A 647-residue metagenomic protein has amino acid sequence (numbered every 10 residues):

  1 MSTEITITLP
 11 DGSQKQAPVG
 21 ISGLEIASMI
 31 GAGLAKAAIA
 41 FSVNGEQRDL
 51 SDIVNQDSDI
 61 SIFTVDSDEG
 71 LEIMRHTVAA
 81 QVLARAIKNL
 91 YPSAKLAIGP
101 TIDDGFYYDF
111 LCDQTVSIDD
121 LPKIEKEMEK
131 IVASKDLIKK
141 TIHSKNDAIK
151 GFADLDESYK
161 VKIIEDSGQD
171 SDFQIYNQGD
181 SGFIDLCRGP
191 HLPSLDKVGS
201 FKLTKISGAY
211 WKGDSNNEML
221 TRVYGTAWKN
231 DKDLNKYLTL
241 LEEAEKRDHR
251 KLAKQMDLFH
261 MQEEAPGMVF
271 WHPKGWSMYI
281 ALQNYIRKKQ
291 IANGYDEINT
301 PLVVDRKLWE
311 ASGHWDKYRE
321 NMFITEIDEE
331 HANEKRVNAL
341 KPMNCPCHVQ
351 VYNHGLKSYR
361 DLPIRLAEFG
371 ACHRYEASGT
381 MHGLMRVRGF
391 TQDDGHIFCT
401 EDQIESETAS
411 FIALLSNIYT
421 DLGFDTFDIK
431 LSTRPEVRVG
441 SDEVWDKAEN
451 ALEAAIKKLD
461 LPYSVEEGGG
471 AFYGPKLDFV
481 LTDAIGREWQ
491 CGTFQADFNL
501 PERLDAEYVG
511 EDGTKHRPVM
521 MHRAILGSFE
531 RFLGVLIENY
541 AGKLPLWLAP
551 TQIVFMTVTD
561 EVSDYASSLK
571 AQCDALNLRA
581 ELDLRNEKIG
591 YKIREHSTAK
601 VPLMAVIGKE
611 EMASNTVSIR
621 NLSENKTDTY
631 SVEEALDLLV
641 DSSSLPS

Functional and structural regions predicted by a protein language model:
M1-A97, I102-G105, D109-S647: NTP/phosphate- and nucleic-acid-binding module
